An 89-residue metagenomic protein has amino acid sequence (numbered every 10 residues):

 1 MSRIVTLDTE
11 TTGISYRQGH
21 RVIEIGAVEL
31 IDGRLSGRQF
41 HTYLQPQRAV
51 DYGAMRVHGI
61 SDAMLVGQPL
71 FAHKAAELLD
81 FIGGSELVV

Functional and structural regions predicted by a protein language model:
M1-V89: Conserved non-catalytic scaffold segment of RNase H-like nuclease domains
